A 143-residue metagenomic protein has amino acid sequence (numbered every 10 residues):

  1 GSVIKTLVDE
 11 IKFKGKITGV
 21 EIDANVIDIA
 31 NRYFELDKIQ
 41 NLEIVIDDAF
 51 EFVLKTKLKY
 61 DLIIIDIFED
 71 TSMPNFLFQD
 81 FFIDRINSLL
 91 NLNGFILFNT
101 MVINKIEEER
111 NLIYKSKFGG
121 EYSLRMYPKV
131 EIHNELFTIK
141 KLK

Functional and structural regions predicted by a protein language model:
G1-L97, I106-E109, I132: The AdoMet/dcAdoMet-binding core of the Class I SAM-like
N104-K143: Class I S-adenosyl-L-methionine
